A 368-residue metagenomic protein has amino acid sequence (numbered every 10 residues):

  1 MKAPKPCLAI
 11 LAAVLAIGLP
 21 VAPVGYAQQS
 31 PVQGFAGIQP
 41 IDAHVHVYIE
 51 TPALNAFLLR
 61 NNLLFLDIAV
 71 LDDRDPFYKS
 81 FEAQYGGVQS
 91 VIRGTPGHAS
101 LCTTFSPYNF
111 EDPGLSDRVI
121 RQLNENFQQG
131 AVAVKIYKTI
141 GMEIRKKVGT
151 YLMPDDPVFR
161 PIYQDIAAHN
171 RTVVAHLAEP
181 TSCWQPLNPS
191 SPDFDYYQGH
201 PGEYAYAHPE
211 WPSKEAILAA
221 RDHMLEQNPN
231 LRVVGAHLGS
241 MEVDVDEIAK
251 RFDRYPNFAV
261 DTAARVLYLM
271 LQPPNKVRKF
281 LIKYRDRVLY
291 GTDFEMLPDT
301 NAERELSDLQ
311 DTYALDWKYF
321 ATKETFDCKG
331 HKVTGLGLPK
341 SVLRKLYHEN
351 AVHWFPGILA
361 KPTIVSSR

Functional and structural regions predicted by a protein language model:
M1-L11: Bacterial N-terminal signal peptides that target proteins for export
A9-A22: Bacterial N-terminal signal peptides
Y26-H98, D117-R118, N350: An N-terminally biased module of ancient metal coordination in phosphate/nucleic-acid-related enzymes
P31-Q33, Y85-A205, P256, V266 (+1 more regions): Active-site gating/metal-coordination segments in enzymes
I41-V45, F65-I68, A99-T103, V134-I136 (+4 more regions): Hydrophobic faces of well-ordered beta-strands that scaffold small-molecule active sites in alpha/beta enzyme cores
H44-P52, D72-Q84, Y108-D117, I144 (+4 more regions): Acidic-and-aromatic substrate-binding clefts and catalytic sites of carbohydrate-active enzymes
N61-D67, D73-R74, H98, R145 (+3 more regions): Active-site gating loops and adjacent loop-to-helix segments of metal-dependent hydrolytic enzymes
P209, E215-H223, N228-R368: H/E-rich (His + Asp/Glu) clusters that bind or coordinate divalent metals
